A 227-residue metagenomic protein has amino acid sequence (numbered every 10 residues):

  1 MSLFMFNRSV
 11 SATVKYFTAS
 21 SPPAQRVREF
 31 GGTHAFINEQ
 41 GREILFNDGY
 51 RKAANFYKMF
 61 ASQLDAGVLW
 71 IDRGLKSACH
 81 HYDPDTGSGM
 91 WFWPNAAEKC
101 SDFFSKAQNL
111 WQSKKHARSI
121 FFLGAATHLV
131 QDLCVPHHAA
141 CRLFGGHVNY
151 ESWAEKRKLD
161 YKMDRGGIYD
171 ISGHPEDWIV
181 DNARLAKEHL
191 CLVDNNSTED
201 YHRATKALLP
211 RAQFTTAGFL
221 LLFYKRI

Functional and structural regions predicted by a protein language model:
M1-S113, F121, A139-R226: N-terminal, motif-rich segments that launch catalysis or mediate targeting to/interaction with membranes, typified by
R118-A140: Active-site alpha-helical segments that house and flank conserved acidic catalytic motifs for diphosphate chemistry
